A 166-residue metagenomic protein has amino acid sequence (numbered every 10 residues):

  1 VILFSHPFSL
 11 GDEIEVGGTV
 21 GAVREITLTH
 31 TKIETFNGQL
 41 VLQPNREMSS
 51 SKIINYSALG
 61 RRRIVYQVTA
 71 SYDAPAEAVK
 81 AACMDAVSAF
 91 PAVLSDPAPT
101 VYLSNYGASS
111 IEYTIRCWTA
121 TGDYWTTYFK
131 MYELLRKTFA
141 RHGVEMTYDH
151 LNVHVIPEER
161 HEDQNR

Functional and structural regions predicted by a protein language model:
I2-D96, T138: Soluble accessory domains appended to multi-pass membrane transport proteins
N55-Y56, A70, A74, M84 (+2 more regions): Solvent-exposed, non-transmembrane regulatory segments of membrane-associated proteins
